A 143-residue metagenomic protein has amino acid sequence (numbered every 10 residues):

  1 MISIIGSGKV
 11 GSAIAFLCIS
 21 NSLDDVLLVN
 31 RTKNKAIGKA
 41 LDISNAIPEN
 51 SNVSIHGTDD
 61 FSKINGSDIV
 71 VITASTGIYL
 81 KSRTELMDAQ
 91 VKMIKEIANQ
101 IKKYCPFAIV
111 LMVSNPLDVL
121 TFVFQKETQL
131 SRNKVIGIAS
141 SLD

Functional and structural regions predicted by a protein language model:
M1, D68-I69, I109: Structural motif
M1-K39: NAD(P)+-binding Rossmann beta1-loop-alpha1 motif at the extreme N-terminus of oxidoreductases
V29-S67: Conserved N-terminal Rossmann-fold NAD(P) cofactor-binding segment
V53-D88: NAD(P)H-binding glycine-rich loop region in Rossmannoid oxidoreductase-like domains and their noncatalytic homologs
K103-I109: A short helix->loop->beta-strand "cap" motif at the edges of active sites that frequently abuts
M112-D143: Rossmann-fold dinucleotide-binding core
